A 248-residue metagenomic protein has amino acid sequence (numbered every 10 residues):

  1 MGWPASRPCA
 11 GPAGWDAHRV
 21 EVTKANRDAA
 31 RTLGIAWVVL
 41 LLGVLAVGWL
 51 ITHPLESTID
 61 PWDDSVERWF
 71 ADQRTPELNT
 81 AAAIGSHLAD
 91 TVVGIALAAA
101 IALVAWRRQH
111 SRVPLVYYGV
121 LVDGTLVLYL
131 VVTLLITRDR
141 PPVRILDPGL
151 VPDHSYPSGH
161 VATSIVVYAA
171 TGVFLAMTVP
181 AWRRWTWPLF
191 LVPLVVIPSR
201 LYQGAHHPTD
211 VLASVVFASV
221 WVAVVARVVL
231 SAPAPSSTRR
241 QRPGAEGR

Functional and structural regions predicted by a protein language model:
M1-V93, L134-P148: N-terminal transmembrane-helix/juxtamembrane module of multi-pass inner/ER membrane proteins
T32-V39, A100-V127: Interfacial segments of alpha-helical transmembrane regions
G34-V38, V92-I95, L115-V120, R183-L191 (+1 more regions): Hydrophobic alpha-helical transmembrane segments
V47, I51, L78, I101 (+5 more regions): Alpha-helical membrane-inserting segments
E77-L78, H110-L115, P142, A181-W185: Membrane-helix interface segments
S86-Q109, I165-A169, L175: Hydrophobic alpha-helical transmembrane segments
R112-I145, H206-V211: Hydrophobic alpha-helical transmembrane segments of integral membrane proteins
I145-R248: Membrane-embedded catalytic cores of phosphoryl/pyrophosphoryl-handling enzymes
